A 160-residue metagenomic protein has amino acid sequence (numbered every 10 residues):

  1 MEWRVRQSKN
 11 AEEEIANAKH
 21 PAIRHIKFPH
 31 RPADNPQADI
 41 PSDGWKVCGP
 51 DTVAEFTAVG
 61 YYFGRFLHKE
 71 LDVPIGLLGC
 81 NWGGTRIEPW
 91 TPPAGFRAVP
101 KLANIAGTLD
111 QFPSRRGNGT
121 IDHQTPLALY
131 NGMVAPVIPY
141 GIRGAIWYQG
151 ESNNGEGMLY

Functional and structural regions predicted by a protein language model:
M1-Y160: Cell-envelope and extracellular/periplasmic
